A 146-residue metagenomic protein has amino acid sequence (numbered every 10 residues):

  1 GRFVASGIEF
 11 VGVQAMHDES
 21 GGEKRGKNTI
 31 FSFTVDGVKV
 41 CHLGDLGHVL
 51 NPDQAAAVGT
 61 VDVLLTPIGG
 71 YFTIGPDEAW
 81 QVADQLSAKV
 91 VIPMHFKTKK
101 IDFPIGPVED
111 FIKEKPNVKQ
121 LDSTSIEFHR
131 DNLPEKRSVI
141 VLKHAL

Functional and structural regions predicted by a protein language model:
G1-G59, V63, Y71-D77, D122-L146: Core dinuclear metal-dependent hydrolase active-site scaffold
G1-V13, W80-M94, P116-Q120: P-loop/Walker A phosphate-binding loop and immediately adjacent motor/lid segment at beta-alpha junctions
S32-T34, A56, D62-L65, L86-V90 (+1 more regions): Short, surface-exposed linear patches
A55, E78-A79, F103-G106: Short secondary-structure transition/capping segments
T60-T66, G70, P76-F96: Proline-aspartate-enriched helix->loop->beta-strand connector
V90-L146: Binuclear metal-ion centers of metallo-dependent hydrolases, dominated by the metallo-beta-lactamase
